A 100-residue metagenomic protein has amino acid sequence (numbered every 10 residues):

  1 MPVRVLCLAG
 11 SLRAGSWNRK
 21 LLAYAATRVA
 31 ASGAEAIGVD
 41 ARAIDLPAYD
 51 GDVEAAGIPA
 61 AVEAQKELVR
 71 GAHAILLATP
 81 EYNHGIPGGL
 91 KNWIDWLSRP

Functional and structural regions predicted by a protein language model:
M1-R4, V69-G71: Glycine-rich phosphate/diphosphate-binding loops that line cofactor/substrate pockets in enzymes
P2-A34: N-terminal beta1-alpha1 ligand-phosphate binding loop
A14, L46-G51, H84, G88: Generic structural "secondary-structure junction" signal
K20-A23, G51-E54, L90-I94: Short, glycine/charged-enriched secondary-structure capping and boundary segments
G38: Short beta-strand "acidic-cap" motif of Rossmann-like dinucleotide-binding folds
A41-P59: N-terminal beta-loop-helix "entrance" segment that forms/cooperates in small-molecule cofactor or anionic ligand
G57-P100: Helix-loop-strand module that forms the ligand-binding subsite of alpha/beta enzymes
